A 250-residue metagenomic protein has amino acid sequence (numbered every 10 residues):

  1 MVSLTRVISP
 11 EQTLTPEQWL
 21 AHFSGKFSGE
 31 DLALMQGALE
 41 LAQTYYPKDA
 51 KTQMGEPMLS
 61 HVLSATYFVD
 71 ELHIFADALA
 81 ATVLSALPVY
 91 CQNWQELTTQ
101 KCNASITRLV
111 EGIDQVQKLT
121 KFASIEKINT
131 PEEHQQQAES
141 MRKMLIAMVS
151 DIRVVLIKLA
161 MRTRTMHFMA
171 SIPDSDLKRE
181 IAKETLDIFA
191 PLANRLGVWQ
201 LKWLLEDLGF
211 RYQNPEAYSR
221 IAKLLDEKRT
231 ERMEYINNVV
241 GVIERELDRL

Functional and structural regions predicted by a protein language model:
M1-L250: Active-site helical microenvironments for divalent-metal-assisted chemistry
